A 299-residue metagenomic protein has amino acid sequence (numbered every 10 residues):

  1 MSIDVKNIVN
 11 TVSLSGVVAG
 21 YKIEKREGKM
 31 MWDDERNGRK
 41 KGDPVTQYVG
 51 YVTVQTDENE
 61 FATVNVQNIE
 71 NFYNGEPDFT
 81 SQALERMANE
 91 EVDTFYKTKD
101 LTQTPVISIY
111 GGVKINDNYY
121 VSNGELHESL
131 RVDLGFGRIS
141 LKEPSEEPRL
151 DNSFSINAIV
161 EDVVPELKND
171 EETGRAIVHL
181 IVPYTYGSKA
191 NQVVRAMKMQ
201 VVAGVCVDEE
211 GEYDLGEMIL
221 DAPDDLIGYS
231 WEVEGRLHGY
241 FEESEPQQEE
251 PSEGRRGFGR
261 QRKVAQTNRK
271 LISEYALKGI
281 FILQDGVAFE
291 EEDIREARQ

Functional and structural regions predicted by a protein language model:
M1-Q299: OB-fold and OB-like single-stranded nucleic-acid-recognition modules and their adjacent interaction interfaces
